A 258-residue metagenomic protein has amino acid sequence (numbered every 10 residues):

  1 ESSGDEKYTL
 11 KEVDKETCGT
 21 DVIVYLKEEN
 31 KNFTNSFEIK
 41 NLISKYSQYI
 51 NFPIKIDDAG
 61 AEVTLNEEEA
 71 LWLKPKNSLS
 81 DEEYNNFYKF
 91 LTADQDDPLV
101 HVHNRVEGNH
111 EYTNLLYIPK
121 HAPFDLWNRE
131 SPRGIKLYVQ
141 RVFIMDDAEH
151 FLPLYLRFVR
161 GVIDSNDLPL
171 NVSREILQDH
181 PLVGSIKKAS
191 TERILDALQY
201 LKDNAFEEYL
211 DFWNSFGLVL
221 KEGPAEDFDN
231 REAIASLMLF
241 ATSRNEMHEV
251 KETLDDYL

Functional and structural regions predicted by a protein language model:
E1-L258: Conserved GHKL (Bergerat-fold) ATPase module
